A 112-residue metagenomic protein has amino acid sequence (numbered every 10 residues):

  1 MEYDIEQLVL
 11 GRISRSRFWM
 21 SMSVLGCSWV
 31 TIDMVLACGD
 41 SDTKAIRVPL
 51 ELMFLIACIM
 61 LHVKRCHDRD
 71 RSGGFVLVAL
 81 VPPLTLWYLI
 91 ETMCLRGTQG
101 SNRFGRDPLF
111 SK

Functional and structural regions predicted by a protein language model:
M1-V24, S28, C58-G74, E91-K112: Membrane-interface extramembranous regions at the lipid-water interface
V24-H62, G73, A79, M93-C94: Membrane-helix interface segments in multi-pass membrane proteins
T31, L36, L84, P108-S111: Generic alpha-helical propensity signal that fires on short helical segments and nearby coil/disordered stretches
A79-T85: Short hydrophobic membrane-inserting alpha-helices and related fusion/pore-forming segments
Y88: Flexible, acidic/glycine-enriched loop-and-adjacent beta/alpha segments that face the extracytoplasmic/periplasmic side
